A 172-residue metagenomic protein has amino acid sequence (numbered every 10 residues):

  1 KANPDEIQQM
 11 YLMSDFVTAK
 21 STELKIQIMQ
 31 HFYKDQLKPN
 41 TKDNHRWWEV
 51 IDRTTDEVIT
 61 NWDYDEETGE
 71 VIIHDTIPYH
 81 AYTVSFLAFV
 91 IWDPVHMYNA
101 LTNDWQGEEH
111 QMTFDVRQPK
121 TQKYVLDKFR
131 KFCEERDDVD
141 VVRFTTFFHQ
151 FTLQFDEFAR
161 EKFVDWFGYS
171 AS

Functional and structural regions predicted by a protein language model:
K1-S172: Glycan-processing catalytic domains of CAZymes
